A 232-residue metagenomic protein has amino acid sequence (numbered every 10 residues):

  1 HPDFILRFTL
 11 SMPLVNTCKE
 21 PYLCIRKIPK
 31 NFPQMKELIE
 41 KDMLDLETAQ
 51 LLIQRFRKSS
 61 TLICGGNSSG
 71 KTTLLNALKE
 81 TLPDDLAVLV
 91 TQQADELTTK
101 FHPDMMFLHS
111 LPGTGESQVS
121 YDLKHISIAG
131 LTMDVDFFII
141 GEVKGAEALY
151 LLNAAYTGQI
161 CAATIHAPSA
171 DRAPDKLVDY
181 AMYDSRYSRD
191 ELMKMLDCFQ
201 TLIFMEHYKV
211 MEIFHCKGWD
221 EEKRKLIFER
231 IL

Functional and structural regions predicted by a protein language model:
H1-K58: P-loop NTP-binding catalytic core
L10, G158, F199: Residue-level signature of catalytic and energy-coupling elements of molecular machines, predominantly ATP/GTP-dependent
M12-L14, K27, Q92, S110 (+2 more regions): Flexible glycine-/small-residue-rich
N16, N31, G113-T114, K209 (+1 more regions): Active-site/binding-pocket entry motifs
S60-N67, A77-L196, E206-Y208: Switch/coupling sub-region of P-loop NTPases
K71: Conserved lysine of the Walker
L196-L232: Conserved P-loop NTPase
